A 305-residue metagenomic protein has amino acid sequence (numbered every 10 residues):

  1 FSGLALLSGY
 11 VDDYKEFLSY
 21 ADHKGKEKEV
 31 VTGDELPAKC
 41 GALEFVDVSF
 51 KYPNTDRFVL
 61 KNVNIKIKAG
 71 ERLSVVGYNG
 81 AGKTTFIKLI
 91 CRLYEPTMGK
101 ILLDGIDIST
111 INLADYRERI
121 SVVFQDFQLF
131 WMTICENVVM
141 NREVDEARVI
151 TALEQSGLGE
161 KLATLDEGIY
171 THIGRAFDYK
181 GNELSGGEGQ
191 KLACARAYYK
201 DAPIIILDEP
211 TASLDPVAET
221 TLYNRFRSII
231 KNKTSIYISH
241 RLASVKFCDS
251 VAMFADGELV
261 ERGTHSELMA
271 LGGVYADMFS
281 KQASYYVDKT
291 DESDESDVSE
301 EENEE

Functional and structural regions predicted by a protein language model:
F1-Y20: Cytosolic ends of transmembrane helices, especially the final helix of ABC transmembrane type-1 domains
Y20, V30-E305: ABC-type nucleotide-binding domain
